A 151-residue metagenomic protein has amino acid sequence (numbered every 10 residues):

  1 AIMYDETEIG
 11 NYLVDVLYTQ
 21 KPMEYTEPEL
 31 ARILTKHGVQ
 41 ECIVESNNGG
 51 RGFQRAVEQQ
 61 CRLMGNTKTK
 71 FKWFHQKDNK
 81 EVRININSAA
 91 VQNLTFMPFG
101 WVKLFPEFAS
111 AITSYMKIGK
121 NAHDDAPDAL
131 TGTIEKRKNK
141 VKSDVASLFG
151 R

Functional and structural regions predicted by a protein language model:
A1-W73, F96-R151: RNase H-like, metal-dependent nuclease domains and their acidic two-metal-ion catalytic environment used
L63-Q92: Conserved beta-strand -> loop -> alpha-helix junction used to position metal-binding or nucleic-acid-contacting
